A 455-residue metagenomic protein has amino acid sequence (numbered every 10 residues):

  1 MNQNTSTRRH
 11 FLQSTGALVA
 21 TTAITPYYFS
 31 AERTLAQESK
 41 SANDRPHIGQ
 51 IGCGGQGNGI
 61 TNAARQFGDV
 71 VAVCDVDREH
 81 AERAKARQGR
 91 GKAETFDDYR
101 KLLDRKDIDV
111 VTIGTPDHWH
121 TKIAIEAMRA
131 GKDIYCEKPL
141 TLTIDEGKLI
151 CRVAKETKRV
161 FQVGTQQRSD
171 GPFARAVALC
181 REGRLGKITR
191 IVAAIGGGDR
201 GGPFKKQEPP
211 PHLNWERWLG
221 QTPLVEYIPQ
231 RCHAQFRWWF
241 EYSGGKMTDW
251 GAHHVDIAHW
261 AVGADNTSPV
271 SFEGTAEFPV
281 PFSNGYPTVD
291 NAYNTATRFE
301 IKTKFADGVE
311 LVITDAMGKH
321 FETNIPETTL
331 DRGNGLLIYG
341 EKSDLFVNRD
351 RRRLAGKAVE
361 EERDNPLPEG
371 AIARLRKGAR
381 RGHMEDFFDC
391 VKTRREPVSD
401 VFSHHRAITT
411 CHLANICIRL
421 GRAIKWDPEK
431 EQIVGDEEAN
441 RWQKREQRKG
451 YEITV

Functional and structural regions predicted by a protein language model:
M1-V19: N-terminal secretory signal peptides and thylakoid transit peptides that target proteins across membranes
S14-A20, Y27, L35, G59 (+5 more regions): C-terminal helical cap and adjacent loop that interface with cofactors, partners, or active-site loops
L18-G89, Q167-D170, A258: N-terminal Rossmann-like dinucleotide-binding module
G52, R184-G202, N214-I228, P269-V280 (+2 more regions): NAD(P)-dependent dehydrogenases' Rossmann-like dinucleotide-binding region
V111-T112: N-terminal Rossmann-like NAD(P) cofactor-binding module of classical short-chain dehydrogenase/reductase
P116-D117, T121-S169, G183: Beta-strand-loop-alpha-helix segment that lines the small-molecule cofactor/substrate pocket of alpha/beta enzymes
R152-K158, R175-T189, G197, Q207-P209: Basic phosphate/pyrophosphate-binding loop/patch that engages nucleotide-derived ligands
E216-G308: Rossmann-like dinucleotide-binding domain that binds NAD(P)(H)
